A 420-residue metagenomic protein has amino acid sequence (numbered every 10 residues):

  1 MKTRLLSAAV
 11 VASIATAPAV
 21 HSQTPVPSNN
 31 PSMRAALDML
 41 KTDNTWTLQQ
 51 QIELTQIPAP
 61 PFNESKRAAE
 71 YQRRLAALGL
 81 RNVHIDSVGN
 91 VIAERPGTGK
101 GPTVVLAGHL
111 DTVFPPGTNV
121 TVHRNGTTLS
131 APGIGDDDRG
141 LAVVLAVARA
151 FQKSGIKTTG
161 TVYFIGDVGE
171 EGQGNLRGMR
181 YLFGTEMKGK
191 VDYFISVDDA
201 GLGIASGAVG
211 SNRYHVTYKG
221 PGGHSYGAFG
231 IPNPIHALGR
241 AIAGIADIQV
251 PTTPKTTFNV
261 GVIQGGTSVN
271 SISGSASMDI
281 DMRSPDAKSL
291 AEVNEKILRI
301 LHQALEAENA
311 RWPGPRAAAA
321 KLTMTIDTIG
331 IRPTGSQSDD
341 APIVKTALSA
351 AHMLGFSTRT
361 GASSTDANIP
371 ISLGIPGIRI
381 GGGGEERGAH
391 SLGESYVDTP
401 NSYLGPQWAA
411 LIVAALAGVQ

Functional and structural regions predicted by a protein language model:
M1-A8: Bacterial N-terminal signal peptides that target proteins for export
A8-A17: Bacterial N-terminal signal peptides
V20-P60, A208-G210: N-terminal hydrophobic or amphipathic helices/low-complexity stretches enriched in small/hydrophobic/Pro/Gly
Q23-P31, A35, I235-Q420: Metal-dependent amide/peptide-bond hydrolase catalytic core, centered on the "pita-bread" metallohydrolase fold
Q49-P102: A non-catalytic alpha/beta surface segment that caps or lines the substrate-entry region of metallo-dependent hydrolase
E94-R139: Catalytic-core environment of secreted peptidases
V120-A131, K219-G223, A389-G393: Glycine/charged-rich beta-loop-alpha catalytic/anionic-binding loops adjacent to active sites
T128, G133-S211, P251, N270 (+1 more regions): Acidic/histidine-rich catalytic neighborhood of metal-dependent amide-processing enzymes
